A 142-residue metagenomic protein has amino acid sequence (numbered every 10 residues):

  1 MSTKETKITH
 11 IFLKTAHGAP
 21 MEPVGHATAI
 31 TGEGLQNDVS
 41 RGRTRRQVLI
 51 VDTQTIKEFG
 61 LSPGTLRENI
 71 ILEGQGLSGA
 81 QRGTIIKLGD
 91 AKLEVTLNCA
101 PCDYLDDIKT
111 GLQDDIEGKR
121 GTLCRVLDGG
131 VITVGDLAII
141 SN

Functional and structural regions predicted by a protein language model:
M1-N142: Metal-cofactor-dependent catalytic cores
